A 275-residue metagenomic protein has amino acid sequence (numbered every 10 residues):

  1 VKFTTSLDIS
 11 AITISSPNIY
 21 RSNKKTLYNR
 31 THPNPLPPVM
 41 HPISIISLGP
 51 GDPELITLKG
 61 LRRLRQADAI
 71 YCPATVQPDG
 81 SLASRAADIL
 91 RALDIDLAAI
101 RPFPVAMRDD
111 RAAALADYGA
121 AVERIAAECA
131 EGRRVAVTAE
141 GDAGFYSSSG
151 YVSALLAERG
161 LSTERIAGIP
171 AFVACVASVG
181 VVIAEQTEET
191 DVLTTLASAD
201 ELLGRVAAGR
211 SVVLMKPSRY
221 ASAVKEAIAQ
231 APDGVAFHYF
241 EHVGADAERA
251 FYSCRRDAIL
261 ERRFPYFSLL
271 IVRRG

Functional and structural regions predicted by a protein language model:
V1-F3, L7-A11, P17: Short amphipathic, helix-prone segments within low-complexity/disordered or flexible regions
Y28-V39: Short, Lys/Arg-enriched N-terminal segments with co-localized hydrophobic residues within the first ~10-30 amino acids
V39-P53, L58-S162, A250, P265-L269 (+1 more regions): Class I S-adenosyl-L-methionine
I43, V206-G275: A contiguous loop/helix-start segment that scaffolds small-molecule binding in enzyme catalytic cores
C72-P73, P102, V137-A139, R165-G168 (+3 more regions): General beta-strand structural signal in soluble alpha/beta enzymes
Q77-G80, P170-V173, A221-S222, A245-A247: Short gly/pro/ser/thr-enriched loop/turn and capping motifs at secondary-structure boundaries
G141-A208, E261: Class I SAM-dependent methyltransferase SAM-binding "motif I" and its flanking Rossmann-like core
